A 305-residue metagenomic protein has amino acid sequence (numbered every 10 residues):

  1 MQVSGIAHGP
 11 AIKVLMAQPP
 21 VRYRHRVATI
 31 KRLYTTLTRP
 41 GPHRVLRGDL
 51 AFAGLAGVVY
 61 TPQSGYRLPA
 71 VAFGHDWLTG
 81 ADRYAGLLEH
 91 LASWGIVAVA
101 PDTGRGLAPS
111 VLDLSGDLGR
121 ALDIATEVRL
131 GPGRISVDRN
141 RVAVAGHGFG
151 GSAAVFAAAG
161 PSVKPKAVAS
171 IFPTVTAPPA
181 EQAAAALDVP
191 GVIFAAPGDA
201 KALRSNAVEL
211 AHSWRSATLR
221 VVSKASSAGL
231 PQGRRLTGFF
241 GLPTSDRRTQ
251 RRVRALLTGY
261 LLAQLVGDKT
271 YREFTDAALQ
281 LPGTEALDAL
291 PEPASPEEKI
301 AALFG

Functional and structural regions predicted by a protein language model:
S4-Y66: N-terminal cap/lid segment of alpha/beta-hydrolase-fold proteins
R67-D76: Short beta-strand element of the alpha/beta-hydrolase
D82-D102: Short amphipathic alpha-helix adjacent to the substrate-entry channel of hydrolases
R83, P109-R139, F156, A255: Alpha/beta-hydrolase active-site loop
A143-A154: Gly/Ala-rich beta-loop-alpha elbow adjacent to hydrolase catalytic centers
A157-K166: Conserved hydrolase catalytic core segment
K166-S227: The feature captures the conserved acid-bearing segment of alpha/beta-hydrolase catalytic domains
K224, R234-G305: Alpha/beta-hydrolase-fold serine-hydrolase catalytic core, especially in secreted/extracellular enzymes
